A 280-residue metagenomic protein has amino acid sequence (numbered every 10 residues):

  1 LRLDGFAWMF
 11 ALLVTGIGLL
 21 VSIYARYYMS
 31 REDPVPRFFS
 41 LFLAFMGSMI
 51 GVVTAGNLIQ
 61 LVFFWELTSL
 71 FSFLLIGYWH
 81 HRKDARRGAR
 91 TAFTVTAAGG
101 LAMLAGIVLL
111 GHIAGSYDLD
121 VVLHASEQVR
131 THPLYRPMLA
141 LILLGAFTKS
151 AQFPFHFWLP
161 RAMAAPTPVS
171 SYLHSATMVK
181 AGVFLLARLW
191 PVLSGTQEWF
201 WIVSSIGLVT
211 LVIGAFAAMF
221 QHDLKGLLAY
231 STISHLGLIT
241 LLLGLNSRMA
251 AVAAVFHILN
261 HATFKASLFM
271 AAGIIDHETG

Functional and structural regions predicted by a protein language model:
L1-L3: Extracytosolic (periplasmic/ER-lumenal) interhelical loops and adjacent juxtamembrane/interface segments of multi-pass
G5-G16: Predominantly extracellular/luminal regions of secreted and cell-surface proteins, especially disulfide-bonded
L20-L61, L70-G280: Hydrophobic transmembrane alpha-helices and their helix-loop junctions in integral membrane proteins
E66: Short phosphate-coordinating micro-motif centered on Lys-Gly-acidic
